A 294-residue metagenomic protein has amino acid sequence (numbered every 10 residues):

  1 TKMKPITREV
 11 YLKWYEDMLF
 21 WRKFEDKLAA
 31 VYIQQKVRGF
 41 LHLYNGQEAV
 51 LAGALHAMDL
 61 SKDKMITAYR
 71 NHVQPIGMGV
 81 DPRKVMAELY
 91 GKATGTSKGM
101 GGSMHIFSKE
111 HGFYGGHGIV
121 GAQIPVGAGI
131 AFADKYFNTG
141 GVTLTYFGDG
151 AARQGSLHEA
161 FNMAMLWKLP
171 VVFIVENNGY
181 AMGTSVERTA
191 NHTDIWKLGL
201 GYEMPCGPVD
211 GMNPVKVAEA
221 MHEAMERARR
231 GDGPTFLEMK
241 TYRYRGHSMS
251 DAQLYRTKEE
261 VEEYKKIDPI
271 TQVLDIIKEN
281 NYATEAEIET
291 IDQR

Functional and structural regions predicted by a protein language model:
T1-V50, H56, M249, Q253-L254 (+1 more regions): Conserved acidic/glycine
D26-A29, K36-W167, S185-N191, W196 (+1 more regions): Cofactor-binding active-site loop characterized by glycine-rich and histidine/acidic residues
F113-R294: Glycine-rich ThDP/TPP pyrophosphate-binding loop and its adjacent helix/strand module within ThDP-dependent enzymes
